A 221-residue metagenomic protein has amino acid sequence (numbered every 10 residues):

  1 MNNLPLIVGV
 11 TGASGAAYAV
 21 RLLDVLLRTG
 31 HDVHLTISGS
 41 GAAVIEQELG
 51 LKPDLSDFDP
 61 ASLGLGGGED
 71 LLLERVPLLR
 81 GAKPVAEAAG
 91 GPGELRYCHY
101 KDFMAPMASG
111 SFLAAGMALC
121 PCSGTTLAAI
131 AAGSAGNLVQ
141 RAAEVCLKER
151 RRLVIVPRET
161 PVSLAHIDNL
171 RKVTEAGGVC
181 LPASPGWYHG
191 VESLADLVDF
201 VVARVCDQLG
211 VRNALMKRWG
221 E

Functional and structural regions predicted by a protein language model:
M1-L153, P161-E221: A cross-family phosphate/adenosyl-ligand binding-site feature
